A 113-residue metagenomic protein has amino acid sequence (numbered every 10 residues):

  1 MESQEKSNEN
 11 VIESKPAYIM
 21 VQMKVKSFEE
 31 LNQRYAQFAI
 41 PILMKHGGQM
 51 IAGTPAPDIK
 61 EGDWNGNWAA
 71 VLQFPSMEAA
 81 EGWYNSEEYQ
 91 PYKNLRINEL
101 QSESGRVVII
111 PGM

Functional and structural regions predicted by a protein language model:
M1-W68, P75-G82, V108-M113: Short S/T/G/P-rich N-terminal loop/turn motif that feeds into the first structured element of a domain
E81-P91: Short, compact, well-ordered microdomains
Y89-V107: Short arginine-rich
